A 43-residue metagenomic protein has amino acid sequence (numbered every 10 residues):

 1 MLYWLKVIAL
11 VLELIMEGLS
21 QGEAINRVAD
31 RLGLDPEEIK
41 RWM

Functional and structural regions predicted by a protein language model:
M1-M43: C-terminal alpha-helical interaction appendages
